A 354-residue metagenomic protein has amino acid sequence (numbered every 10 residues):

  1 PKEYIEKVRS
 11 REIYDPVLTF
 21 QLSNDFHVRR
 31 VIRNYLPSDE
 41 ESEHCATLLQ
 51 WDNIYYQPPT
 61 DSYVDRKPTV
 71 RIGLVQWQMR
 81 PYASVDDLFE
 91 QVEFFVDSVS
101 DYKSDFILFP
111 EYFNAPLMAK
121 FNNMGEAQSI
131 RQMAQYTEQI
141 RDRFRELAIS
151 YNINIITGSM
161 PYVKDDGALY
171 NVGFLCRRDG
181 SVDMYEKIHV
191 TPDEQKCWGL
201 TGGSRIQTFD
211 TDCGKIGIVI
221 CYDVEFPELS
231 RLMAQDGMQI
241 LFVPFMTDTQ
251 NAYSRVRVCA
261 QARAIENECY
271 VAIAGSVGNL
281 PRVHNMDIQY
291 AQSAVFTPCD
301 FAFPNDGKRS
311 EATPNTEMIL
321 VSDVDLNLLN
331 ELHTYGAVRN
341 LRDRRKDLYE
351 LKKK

Functional and structural regions predicted by a protein language model:
P1-V70: Terminal substrate-recognition subdomain of acyl/acetyltransferases
E43-L49, Y170, S204-I206, I288-A291 (+1 more regions): Short hydrophobic/aromatic beta-strand or adjacent loop that forms the aromatic wall/cage of a ligand/substrate-binding
R66-Y82: Generic N-terminal amphipathic, Lys/Arg-enriched alpha-helix
V85-F89, E93-R178, T247-A262, E266: Cys-nucleophile CN-hydrolase/nitrilase-fold catalytic domain and related Cys-dependent amidase chemistry that acts on
A134-I156, E225-E317: CN hydrolase (nitrilase-like) catalytic-core segments centered on the catalytic cysteine and neighboring Lys/Glu
E146, V163-I240, T249-A262, E331 (+1 more regions): Active-site catalytic loop in hydrolytic enzyme cores
T157-G158, N171-L175, Q207, I273 (+2 more regions): Short beta-strand scaffold segments in enzyme catalytic cores
V324-K354: A short C-terminal boundary segment appended to hydrolase-like catalytic domains
